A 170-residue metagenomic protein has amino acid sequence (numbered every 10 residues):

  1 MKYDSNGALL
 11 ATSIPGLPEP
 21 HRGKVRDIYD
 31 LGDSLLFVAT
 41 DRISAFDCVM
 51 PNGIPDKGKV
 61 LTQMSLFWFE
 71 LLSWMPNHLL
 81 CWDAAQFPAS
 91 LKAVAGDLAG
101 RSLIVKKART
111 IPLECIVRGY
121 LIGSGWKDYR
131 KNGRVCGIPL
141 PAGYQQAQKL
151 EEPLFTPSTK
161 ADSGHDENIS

Functional and structural regions predicted by a protein language model:
K2-A161: Active-site loop/lid in soluble adenylation, ligation, and acyl-transfer enzymes
S158-S170: A structural motif
